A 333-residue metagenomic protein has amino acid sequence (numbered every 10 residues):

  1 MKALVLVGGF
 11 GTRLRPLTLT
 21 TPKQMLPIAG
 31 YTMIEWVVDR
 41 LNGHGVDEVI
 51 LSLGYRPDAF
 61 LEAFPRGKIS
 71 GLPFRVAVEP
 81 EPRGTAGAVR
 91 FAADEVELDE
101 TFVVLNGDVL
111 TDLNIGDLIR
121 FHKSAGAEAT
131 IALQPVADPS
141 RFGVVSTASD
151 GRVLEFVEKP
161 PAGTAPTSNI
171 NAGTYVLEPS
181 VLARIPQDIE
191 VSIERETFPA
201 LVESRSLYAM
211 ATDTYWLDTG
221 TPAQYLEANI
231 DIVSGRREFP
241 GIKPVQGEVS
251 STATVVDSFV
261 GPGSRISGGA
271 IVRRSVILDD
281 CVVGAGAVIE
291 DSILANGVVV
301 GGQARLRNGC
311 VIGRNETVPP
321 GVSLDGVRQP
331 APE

Functional and structural regions predicted by a protein language model:
M1-L19: N-terminal nucleotide-binding beta1-loop-alpha1 segment
K2-V5, P27, Y31-N106, I115-D117 (+3 more regions): Conserved N-terminal catalytic core of the sugar/cofactor nucleotidyltransferase
F10, G107-V109: Active-site metal-binding loops of divalent metal-dependent hydrolases
M25, V144-T147, F198, A209: A structural signal for short hydrophobic beta-strand segments in well-ordered beta-sheet cores
Y55, T130-T147: Short beta-strand-to-loop element that shapes/binds the nucleotide-sugar donor at the catalytic cleft/hinge
T101-V103, L110, G116-K123, Q134-P139 (+1 more regions): Catalytic-core segments of class I nucleotidyltransferases/pyrophosphorylases that form NMP-activated intermediates
I242-E333: Structural signal for interior beta-strand "rungs" in well-ordered beta-sheet cores of soluble enzyme domains
